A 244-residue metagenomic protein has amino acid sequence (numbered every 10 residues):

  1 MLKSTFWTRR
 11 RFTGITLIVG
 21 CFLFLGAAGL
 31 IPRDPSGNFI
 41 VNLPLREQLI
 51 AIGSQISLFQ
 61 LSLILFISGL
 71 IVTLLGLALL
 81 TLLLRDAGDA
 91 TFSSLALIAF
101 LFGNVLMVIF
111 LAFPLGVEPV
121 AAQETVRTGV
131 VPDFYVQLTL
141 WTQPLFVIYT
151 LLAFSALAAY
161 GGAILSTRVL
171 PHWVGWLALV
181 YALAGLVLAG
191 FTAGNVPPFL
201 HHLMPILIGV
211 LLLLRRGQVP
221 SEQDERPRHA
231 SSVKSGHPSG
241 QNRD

Functional and structural regions predicted by a protein language model:
M1-D244: Hydrophobic, aromatic-enriched alpha-helical segments typical of multi-pass transmembrane helices
